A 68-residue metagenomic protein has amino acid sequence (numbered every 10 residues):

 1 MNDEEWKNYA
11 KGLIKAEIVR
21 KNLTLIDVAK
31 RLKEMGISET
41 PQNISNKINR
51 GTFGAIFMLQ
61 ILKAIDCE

Functional and structural regions predicted by a protein language model:
M1-T24, R31: A short, Lys/Arg-rich alpha-helix, primarily the initiator
I18, L25, I61-I65: Amphipathic alpha-helical interface segments used for dimerization/assembly
L25, P41, M58: Helix-turn-helix DNA-binding elements, focusing on the entry/boundary residues of the two helices that contact DNA
K30, E34, K63: Alpha-helical residues within the helix-turn-helix
K33-T52: Recognition helix of helix-turn-helix/homeodomain-like DNA-binding domains that insert into the DNA major groove
G54-E68: DNA major-groove recognition helix of helix-turn-helix/homeodomain DNA-binding modules
